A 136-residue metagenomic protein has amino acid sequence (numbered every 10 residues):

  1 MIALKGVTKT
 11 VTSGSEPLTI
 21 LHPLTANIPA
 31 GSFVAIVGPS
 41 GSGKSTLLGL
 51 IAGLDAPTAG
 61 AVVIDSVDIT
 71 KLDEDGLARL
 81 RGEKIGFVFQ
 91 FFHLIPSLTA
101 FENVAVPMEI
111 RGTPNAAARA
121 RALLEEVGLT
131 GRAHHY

Functional and structural regions predicted by a protein language model:
M1-L4, T10-P23: A short, flexible loop at the N-terminus of ABC-type nucleotide-binding domains that lies
S15, I69-G86, I110, A117: ABC ATPase NBD coupling module
V37-P39: The feature captures the beta-strand-to-loop junction immediately N-terminal to the Walker
A52: Helix-to-loop junction immediately C-terminal to a conserved catalytic motif
G60-D68: Conserved ABC transporter NBD signature motif
V67-D68, N115-R132: Conserved ABC ATPase "signature" region
P96-V106: Short coil-to-helix segment of the ABC ATPase nucleotide-binding domain corresponding to the Q-loop/switch region
